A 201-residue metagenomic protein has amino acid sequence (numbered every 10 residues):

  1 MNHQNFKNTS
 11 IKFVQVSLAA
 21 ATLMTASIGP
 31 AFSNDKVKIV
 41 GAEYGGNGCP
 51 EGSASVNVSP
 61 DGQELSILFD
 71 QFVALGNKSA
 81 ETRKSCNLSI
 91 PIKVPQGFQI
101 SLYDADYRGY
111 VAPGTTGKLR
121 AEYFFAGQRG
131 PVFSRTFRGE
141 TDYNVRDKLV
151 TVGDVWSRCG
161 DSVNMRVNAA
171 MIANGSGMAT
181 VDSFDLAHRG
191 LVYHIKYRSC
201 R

Functional and structural regions predicted by a protein language model:
N2-L18: Bacterial N-terminal signal peptides that target proteins for export
F32-G76: N-terminal leader/pro-regions and domain N-caps
A80-G97: Short beta-strands within extracellular/lumenal beta-sheet-rich domains
Q99-A112: A short beta-strand element within beta-rich, extracytoplasmic domains of secreted/secretory-pathway proteins
T115-Q128: Short, surface-exposed beta-strand/strand-loop-strand elements in extracellular ectodomains
V132-V163: Short, surface-exposed tryptophan/glycine-enriched loops that mediate extracellular molecular recognition
C159-S176: Internal, hydrophobic beta-strand segments that form the core of beta-sheet-rich folds
A173-R201: Proprotein-processing/basic-patch segments
